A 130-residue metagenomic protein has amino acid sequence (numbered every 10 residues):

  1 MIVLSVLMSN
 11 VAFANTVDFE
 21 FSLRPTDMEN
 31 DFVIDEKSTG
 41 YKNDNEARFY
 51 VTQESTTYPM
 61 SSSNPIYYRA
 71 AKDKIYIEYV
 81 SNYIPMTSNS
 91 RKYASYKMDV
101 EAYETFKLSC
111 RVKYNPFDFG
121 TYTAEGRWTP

Functional and structural regions predicted by a protein language model:
M1-A14: Sec-dependent N-terminal signal peptides of Gram-positive bacterial secreted proteins and lipoproteins
A14-P130: Post-signal peptide N-terminal regions of Sec-secreted extracellular proteins
